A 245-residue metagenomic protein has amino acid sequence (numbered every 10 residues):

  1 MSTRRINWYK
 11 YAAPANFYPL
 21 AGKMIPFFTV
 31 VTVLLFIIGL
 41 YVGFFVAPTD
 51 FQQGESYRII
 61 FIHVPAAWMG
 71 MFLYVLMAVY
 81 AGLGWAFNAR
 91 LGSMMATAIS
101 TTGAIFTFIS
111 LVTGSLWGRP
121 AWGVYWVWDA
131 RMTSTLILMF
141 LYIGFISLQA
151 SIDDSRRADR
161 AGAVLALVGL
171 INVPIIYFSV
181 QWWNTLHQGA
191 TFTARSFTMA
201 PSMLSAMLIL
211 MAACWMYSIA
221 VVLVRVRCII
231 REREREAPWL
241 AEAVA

Functional and structural regions predicted by a protein language model:
S2-A245: Polytopic transmembrane helical bundles with strong interfacial aromatic enrichment
